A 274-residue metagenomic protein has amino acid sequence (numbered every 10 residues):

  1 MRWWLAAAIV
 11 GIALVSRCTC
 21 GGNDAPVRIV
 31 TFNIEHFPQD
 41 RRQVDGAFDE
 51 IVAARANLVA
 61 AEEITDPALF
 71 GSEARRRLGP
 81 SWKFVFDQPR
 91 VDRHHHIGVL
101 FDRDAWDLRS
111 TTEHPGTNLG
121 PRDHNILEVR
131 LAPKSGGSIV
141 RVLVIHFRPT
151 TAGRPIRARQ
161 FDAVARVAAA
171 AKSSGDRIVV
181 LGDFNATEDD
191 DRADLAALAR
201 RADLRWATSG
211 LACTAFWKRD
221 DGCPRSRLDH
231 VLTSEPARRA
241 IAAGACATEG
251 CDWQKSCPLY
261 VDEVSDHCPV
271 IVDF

Functional and structural regions predicted by a protein language model:
M1-W3: Positively charged n-region of N-terminal signal peptides that target proteins for export
L5, G11-I97, A158-D162, D176-I178 (+2 more regions): N-terminal, active-site-proximal structural segment of metallo-dependent hydrolase catalytic domains
R28-T31, N57-E62, V85-F86, G98-V99 (+7 more regions): Structural recognition of the beta-strand scaffold that forms the well-ordered cores of secreted hydrolase catalytic
I34-Q39, A56-E63, F86-D87, P115-N118 (+6 more regions): Second-shell loop/turn segments in exported
Q39-R41, P67-S72, R93-H96, R109 (+3 more regions): Extracytoplasmic/secreted cell-surface and envelope-processing proteins
I64-I139, F147: Structured beta-strand-rich core segments of catalytic domains in phosphoester-bond hydrolases
P67-A68, A169-V179, A186-F274: Metal-dependent phosphoester-hydrolase catalytic domains
L127-S209: Extracytoplasmic, non-cytosolic globular domains
